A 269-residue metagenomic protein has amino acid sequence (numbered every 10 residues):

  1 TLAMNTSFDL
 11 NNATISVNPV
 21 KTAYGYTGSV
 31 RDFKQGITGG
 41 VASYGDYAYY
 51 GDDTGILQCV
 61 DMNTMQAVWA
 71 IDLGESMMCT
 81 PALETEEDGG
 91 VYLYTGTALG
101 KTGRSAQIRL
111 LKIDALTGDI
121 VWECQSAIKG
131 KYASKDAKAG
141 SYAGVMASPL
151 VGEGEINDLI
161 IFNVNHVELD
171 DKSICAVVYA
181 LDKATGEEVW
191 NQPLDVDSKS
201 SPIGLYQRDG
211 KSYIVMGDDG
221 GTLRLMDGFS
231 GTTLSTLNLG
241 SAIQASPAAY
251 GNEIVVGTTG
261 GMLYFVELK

Functional and structural regions predicted by a protein language model:
T1-K269: Extracytoplasmic/lumenal domain signature
